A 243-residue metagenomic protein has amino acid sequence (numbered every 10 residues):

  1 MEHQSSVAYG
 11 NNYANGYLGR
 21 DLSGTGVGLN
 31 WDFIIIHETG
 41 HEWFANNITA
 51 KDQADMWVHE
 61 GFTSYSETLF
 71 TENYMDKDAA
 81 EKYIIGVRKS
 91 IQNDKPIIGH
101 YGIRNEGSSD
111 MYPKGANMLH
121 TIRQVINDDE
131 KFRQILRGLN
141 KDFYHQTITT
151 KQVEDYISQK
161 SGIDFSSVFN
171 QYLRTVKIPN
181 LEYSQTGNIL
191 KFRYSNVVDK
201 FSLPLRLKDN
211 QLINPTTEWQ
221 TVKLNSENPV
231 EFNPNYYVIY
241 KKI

Functional and structural regions predicted by a protein language model:
M1-E42, N46-D55, S66, I103-G107: Juxtacatalytic substrate-recognition/specificity segment
N15-R20, A50-K51, E72-D78, V125-F132 (+1 more regions): Secondary-structure transition/capping motifs at alpha-helix termini and the adjoining loop/turn into the next element
G28, D32, I36, D55 (+5 more regions): Hydrophobic (often cysteine-bearing) scaffold residues that line and stabilize catalytic clefts of nucleotide/cofactor
A54-M56, E60-M118, V125, F143: Acidic/His/Gly-enriched intrinsically disordered linker/tail segments that often contain short helix/coil "MoRF-like"
S108-T186, L190: Amphipathic alpha-helical substructures
F165-S166, L181, Q185-Y237: Beta-strand-rich binding/interaction modules
Y237-I243: Glycine/proline-rich low-complexity spacer/linker segments in large multi-domain proteins
